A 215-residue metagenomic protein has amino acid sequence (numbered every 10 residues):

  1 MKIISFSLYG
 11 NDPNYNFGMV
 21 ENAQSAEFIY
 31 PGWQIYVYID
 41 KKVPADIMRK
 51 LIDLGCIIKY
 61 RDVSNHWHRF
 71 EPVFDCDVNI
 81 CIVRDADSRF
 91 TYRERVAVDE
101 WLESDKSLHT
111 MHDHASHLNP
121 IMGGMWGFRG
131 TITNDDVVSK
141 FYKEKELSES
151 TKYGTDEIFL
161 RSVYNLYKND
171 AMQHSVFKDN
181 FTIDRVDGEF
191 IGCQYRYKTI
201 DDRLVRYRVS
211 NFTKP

Functional and structural regions predicted by a protein language model:
M1-V63: N-terminal anchoring/stem segment of glycosyltransferases
K42, D77-V78, R129-T133: Short loop segments at secondary-structure junctions
S64-P72: Glycine-rich, basic loop-to-helix element that forms the pyrophosphate-binding segment of sugar-nucleotide handling
C81: Short aromatic/hydrophobic "clamp" motif used to bind/position activated sugar donors
A86-S88: Short acidic donor-binding/metal-coordinating loop in glycosyltransferase active sites
F90-I121: Conserved donor-nucleotide/metal-binding helix-loop-beta segment in metal-dependent transferases, i.e., the alpha-helix
A115-L118, F128-P215: Catalytic core and acceptor-binding pocket of nucleotide-sugar-dependent glycosyltransferases
